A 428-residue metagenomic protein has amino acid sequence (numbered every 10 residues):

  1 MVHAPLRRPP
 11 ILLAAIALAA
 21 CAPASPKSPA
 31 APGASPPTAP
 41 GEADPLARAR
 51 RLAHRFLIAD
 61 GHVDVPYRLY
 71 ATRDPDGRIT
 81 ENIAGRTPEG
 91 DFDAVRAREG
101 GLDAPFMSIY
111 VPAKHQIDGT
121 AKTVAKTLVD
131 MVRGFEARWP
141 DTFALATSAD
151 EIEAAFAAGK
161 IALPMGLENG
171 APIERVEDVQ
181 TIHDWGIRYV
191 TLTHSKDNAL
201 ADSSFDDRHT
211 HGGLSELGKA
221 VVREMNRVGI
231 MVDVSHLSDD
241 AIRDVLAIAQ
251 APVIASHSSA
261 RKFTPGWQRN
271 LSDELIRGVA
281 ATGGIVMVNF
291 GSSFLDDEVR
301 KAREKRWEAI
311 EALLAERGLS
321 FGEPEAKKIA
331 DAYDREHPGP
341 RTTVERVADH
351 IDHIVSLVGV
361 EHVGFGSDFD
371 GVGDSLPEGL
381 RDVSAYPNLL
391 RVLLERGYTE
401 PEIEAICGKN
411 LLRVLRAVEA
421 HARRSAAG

Functional and structural regions predicted by a protein language model:
M1-L12: Bacterial N-terminal signal peptides that target proteins for export
P10-A20: Bacterial N-terminal signal peptides
A22-G212, R261, P265-G428: N-terminal hydrophobic targeting/anchoring segments and the immediately downstream early-domain regions of hydrolases
R175-V179, A241-A251: Distinct, well-ordered alpha-helical segments
T210-L217, D233-S238, L271: Short, contiguous, pocket-lining structural segments that sit at or immediately flank catalytic/ligand-binding sites
G213-N226, V245-V253, L389: Alpha-helix-loop-beta-strand connector modules within alpha/beta enzyme cores
R223-V234, S238-D244, L275-A281, H353: Substrate-binding cleft of carbohydrate-active enzyme catalytic domains
L246-H257, K262, Q268: His/Asp/Glu-rich metal/cofactor-coordinating catalytic motifs and the adjacent surface-exposed loops that frame enzyme
